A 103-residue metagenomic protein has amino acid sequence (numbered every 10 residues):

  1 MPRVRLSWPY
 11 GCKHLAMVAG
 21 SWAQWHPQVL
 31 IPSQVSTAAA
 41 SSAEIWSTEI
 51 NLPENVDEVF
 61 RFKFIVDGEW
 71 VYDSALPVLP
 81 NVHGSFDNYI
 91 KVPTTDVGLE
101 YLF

Functional and structural regions predicted by a protein language model:
M1-V59, I65-V97: Aromatic-rich carbohydrate-binding modules that target alpha-glucans
G98-F103: Extended intrinsically disordered, low-complexity regulatory segments in eukaryotic proteins
